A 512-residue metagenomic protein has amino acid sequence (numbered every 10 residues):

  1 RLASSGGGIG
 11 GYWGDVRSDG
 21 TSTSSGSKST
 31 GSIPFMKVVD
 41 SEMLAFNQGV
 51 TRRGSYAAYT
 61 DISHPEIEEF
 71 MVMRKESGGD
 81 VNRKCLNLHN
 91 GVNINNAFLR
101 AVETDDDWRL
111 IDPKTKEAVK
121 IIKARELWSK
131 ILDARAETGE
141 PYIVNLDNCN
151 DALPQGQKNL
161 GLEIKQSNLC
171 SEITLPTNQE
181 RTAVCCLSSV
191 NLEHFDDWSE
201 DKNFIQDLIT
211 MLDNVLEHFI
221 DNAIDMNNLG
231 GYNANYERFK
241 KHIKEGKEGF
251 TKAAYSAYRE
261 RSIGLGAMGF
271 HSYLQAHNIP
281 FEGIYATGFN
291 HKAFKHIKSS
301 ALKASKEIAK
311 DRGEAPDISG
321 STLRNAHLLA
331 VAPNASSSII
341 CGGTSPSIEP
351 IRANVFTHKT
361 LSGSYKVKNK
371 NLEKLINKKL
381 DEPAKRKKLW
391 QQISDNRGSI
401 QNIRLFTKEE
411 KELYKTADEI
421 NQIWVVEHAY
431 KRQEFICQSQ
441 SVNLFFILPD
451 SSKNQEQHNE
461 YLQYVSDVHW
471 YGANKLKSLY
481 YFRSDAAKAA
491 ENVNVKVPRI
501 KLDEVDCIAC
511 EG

Functional and structural regions predicted by a protein language model:
R1, G11, D40, L44 (+5 more regions): Contiguous, well-ordered alpha-helical segments that form the cores/surfaces of helical PPI scaffolds
R1, V16-S18, S63-I67, K75-E76 (+16 more regions): Short, glycine-/Ser/Thr-/acidic-enriched flexible segments
R1-S24, S32-F35, F46, R135-A257 (+2 more regions): Function-dense linear segments that define catalytic or interfacial modules in macromolecule-processing proteins
R1-T21, G31-F35, V39, N145 (+7 more regions): Glycine-rich anion/phosphate-binding loop at the beta-strand->alpha-helix junction
V16, S24-V38, Q48-E163, L229-Y236 (+3 more regions): Conserved, charged catalytic cores of large soluble enzymes
S27, G31-F35, Y59-S63, N90 (+14 more regions): Secondary-structure capping and boundary motifs in well-ordered enzyme cores
T115, I205-A254, Y258, H277-N334 (+3 more regions): Internal maturation/activation junctions in enzymes
I164, S171-P176, L216-I220, I224 (+3 more regions): Catalytic alpha/beta core of large soluble enzyme barrels
